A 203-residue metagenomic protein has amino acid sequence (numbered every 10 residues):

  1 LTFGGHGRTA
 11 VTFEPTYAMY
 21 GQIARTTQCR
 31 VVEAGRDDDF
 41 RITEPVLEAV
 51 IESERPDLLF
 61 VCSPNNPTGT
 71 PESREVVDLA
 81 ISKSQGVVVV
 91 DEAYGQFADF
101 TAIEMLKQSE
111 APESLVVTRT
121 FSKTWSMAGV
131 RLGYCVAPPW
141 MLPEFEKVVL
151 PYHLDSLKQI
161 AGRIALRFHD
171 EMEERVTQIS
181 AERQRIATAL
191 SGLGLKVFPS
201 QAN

Functional and structural regions predicted by a protein language model:
L1-T9: Phosphate-binding glycine-rich loop
V11, L58-C62, V89, Y134-V136: Structural motif
E14, E33-D38, E92: Short beta->alpha connector loops at strand-helix junctions that form conserved, small/polar/Pro-enriched
E14, F60-P64, R119: Short beta-strand segments
M19-G21, S114-S191, L195-F198: PLP-dependent aminotransferase class I/II
R25, I42-E54, P67-T124: Active-site pre-lysine segment of PLP-dependent enzymes
T27-V31: A short helix-loop-beta submotif of the ANL/AMP-binding
P199-N203: Conserved PLP cofactor-binding pocket of PLP-dependent enzymes
